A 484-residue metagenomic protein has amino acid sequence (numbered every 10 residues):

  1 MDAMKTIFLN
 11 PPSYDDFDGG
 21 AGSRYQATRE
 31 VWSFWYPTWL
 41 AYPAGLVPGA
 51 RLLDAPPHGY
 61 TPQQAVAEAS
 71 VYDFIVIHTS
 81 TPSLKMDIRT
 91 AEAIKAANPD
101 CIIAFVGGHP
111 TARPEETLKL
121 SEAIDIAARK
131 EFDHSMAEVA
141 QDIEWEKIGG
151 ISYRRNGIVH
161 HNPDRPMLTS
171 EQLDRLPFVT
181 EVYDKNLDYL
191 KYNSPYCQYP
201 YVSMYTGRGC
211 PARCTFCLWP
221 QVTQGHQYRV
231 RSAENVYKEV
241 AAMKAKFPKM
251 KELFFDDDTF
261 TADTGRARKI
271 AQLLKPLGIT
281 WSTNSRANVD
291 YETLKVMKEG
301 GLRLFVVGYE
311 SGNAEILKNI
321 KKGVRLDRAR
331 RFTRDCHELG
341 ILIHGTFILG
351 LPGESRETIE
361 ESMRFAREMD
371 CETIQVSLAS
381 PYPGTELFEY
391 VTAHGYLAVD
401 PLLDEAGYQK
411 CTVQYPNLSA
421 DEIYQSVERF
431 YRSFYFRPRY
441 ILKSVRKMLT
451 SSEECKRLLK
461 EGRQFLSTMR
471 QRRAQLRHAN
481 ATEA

Functional and structural regions predicted by a protein language model:
M1-F8, R29, G49, S70-F74 (+2 more regions): Radical SAM enzyme core and accessory elements
M4, W145-I148, R154-S203: N-terminal [4Fe-4S]-dependent radical SAM core
M4-S33: Short glycine-rich His-centered loop
W39, P43-S170, L378-S380, G384: Glycine-rich beta-alpha loop elements in corrinoid/cobalamin-binding modules across cobalamin-dependent enzymes
L40, D87, F132, M136 (+5 more regions): Aromatic/hydrophobic pocket-lining residues that form the small-molecule binding cavity in soluble enzyme cores
L46, A93-A97, L120-A123, D142 (+11 more regions): Alpha-helical structural signal in soluble globular domains
F74-V76, I102, K244-D256, G278-A287 (+7 more regions): Conserved C-terminal portion of the radical SAM core fold that forms the substrate/S-adenosylmethionine-binding
F178-H344, L351, R364: Radical SAM [4Fe-4S] cluster-binding motif and immediate context
